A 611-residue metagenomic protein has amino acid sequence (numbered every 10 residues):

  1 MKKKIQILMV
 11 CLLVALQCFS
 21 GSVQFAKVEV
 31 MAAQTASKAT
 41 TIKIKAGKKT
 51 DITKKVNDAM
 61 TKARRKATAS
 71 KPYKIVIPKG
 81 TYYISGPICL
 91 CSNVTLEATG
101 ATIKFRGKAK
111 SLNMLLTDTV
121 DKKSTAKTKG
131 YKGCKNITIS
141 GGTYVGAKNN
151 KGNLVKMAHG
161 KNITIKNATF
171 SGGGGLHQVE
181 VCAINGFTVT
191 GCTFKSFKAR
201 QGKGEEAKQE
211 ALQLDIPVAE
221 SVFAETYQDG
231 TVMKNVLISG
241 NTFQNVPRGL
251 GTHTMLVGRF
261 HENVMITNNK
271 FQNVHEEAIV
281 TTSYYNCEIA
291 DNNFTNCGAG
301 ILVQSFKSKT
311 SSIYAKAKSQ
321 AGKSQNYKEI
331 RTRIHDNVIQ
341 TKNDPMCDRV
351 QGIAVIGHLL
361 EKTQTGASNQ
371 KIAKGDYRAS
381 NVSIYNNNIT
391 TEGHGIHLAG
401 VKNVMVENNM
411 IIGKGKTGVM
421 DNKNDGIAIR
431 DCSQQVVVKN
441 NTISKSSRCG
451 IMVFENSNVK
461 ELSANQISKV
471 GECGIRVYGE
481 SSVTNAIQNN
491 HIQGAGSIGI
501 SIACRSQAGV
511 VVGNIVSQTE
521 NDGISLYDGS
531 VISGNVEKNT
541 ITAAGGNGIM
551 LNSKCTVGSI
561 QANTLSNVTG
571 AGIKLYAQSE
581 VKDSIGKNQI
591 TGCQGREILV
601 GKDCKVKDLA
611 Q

Functional and structural regions predicted by a protein language model:
K4-S22: Sec-dependent N-terminal signal peptides of Gram-positive bacterial secreted proteins and lipoproteins
V28-D58, A610: Right-handed parallel beta-helix/beta-solenoid
G47-N57, A69-S111, T143-Y144, K148-N149 (+1 more regions): N-terminal extracellular ligand-recognition/capping segment immediately after the signal peptide
N57-K66, Y83-S92, K127-K129, T226-Y227 (+1 more regions): Short, T/G/N/S-enriched strand-turn elements that build extracellular solenoid repeat scaffolds
Y83-P87, F105-S111, K148-L154, G174-E180 (+17 more regions): Short glycine/acidic-rich loop motifs that flank beta-strands on beta-rich extracellular proteins
G130-N263, T267-A278: Right-handed parallel beta-helix
A571-Q611: Leucine-rich solenoid repeat scaffolds
